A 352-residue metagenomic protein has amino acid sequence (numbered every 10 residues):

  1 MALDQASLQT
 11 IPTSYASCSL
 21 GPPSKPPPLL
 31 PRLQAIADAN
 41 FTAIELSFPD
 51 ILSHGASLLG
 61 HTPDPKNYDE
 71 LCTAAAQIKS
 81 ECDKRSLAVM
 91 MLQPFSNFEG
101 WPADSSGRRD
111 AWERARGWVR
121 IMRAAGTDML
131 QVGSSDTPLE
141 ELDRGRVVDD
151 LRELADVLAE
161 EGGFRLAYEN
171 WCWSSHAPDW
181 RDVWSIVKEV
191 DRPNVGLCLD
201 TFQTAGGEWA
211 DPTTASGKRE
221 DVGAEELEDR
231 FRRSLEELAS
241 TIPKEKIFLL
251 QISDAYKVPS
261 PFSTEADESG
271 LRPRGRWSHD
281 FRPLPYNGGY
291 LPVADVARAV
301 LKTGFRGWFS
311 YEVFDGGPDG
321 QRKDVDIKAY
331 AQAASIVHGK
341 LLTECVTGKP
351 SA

Functional and structural regions predicted by a protein language model:
A2-L3, E81-R85, V89-P94, F98-L199 (+1 more regions): Active-site acidic/histidine proton-transfer and metal-coordination neighborhood in alpha/beta enzyme cores
A2-T10, P31-N40, K66-M91, R114-G126 (+4 more regions): Acidic (Asp/Glu)-rich catalytic clusters
A6-I11, P26, A43-I44, E153-Y290: Acidic/histidine-rich catalytic cores of soluble enzymes
A16-G21, S47-I51, P94-N97, S135-T137 (+4 more regions): Active-site beta-loop-alpha junctions enriched in small/polar residues
L20-P23, S310-A329: A short, acidic, flexible beta-alpha connecting loop/helix-capping segment that sits on the rim of active
L29, L71, A75, R108-A115 (+7 more regions): Aromatic/hydrophobic pocket-lining residues that form the small-molecule binding cavity in soluble enzyme cores
E45-C82, S134-L139: Glycine-rich, proline-tolerant flexible connector loops at the mouths of alpha/beta enzymes
Q321-P350: C-terminal helical cap(s) of enzyme catalytic domains, especially alpha/beta-barrels
